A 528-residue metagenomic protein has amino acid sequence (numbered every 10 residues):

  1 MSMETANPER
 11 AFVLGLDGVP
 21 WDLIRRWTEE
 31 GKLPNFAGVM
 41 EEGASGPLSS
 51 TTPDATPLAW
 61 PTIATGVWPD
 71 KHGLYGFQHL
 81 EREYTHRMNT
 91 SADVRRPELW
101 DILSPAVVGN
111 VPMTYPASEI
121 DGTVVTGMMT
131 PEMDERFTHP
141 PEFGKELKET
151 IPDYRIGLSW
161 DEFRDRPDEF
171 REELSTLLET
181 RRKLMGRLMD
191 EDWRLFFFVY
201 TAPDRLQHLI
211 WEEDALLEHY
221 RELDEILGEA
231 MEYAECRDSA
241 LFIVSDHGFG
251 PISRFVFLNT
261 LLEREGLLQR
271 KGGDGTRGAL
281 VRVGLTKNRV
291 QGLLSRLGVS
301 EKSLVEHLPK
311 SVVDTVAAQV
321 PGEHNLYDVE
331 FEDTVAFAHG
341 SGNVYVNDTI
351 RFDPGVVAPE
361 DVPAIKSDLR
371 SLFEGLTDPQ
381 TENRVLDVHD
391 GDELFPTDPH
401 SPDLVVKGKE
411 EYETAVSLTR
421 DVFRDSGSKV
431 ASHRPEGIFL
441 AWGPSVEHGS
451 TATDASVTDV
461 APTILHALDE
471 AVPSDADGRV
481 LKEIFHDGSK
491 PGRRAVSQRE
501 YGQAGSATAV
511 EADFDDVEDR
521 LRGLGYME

Functional and structural regions predicted by a protein language model:
M1-A44, A476, R520-L521, M527: Active-site-proximal N-terminal segment of extracellular/periplasmic enzymes that hydrolyze or transfer
S2-N7, Q78-R87, R96-P97, G273-E528: Membrane-interface soluble catalytic domains
V13, N35, E222-E263, L267-L268 (+3 more regions): Metal-dependent active-site segment of extracytoplasmic phospho-/sulfohydrolases and closely related
G15, P105-N110, L195-V199, F242-V244 (+4 more regions): A structural signal for short, well-ordered beta-strand segments and their strand-loop junctions that often border
R25-I63, V67, K71, V107: Short, structured active-site-proximal loop/turn typified by the sulfatase FGly-forming signature C/S-X-P-X-R
S45-A64, G109-E119, V199-T201, G248 (+1 more regions): Short, solvent-exposed turn/loop segments enriched in Gly/Ser/Thr/Pro and often Arg
V67-I210, V283-L285, R289-A317, F331-T381: His/Asp/Glu-rich, glycine-adjacent segments that coordinate divalent cations and/or stabilize oxyanion chemistry on
I210-D224: Active-site-proximal segments of metal-dependent phosphoesterases and phosphodiesterases across multiple
